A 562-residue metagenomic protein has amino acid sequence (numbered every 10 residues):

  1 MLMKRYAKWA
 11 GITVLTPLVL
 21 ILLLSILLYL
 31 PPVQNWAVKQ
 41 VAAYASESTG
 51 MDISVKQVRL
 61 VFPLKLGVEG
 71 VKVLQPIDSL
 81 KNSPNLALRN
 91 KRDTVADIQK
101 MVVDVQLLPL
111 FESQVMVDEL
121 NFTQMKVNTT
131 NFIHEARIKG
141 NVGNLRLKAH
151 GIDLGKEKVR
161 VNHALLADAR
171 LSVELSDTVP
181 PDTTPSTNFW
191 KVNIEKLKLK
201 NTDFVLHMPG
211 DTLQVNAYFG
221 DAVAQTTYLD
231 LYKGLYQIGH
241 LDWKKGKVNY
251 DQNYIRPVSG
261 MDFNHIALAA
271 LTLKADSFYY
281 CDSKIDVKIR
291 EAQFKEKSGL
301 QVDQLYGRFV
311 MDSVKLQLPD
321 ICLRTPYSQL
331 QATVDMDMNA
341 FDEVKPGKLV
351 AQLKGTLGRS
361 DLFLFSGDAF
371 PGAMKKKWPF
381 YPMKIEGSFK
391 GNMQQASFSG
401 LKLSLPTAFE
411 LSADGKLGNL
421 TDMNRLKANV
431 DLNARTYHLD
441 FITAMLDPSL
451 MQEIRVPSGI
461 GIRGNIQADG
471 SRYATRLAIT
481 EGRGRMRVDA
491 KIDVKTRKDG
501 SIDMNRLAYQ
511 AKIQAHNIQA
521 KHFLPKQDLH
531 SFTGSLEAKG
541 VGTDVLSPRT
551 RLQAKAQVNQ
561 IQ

Functional and structural regions predicted by a protein language model:
M1-G50: N-terminal type II signal-anchor transmembrane helix that functions as the membrane-insertion/stop-transfer segment
L2-L15, F380, Q394-A396, L401 (+2 more regions): Extended terminal
S48-D52, L80-D104, I133-K148, V161 (+12 more regions): Amphipathic hydrophobic-ligand
Q57-S176, T187-G210, Y218, V223-Y254 (+7 more regions): Flexible beta-edge/linker motif
P76-D78, M125-K126, P181-D182, K200 (+12 more regions): Flexible, solvent-exposed coil segments and beta strand-coil junctions, predominantly the extracellular/periplasmic
K126-N128, R170-E174, V205-H207, K247-D251 (+9 more regions): Gram-negative outer-membrane beta-barrel proteins
A167, A292, L323-R324, D337 (+8 more regions): Outer-membrane beta-barrel pore domains and translocons
K288-Q293, K315-C322, Q395-L403, S471-T480 (+1 more regions): Transmembrane beta-strand segments that form the barrel wall of outer-membrane beta-barrel proteins
